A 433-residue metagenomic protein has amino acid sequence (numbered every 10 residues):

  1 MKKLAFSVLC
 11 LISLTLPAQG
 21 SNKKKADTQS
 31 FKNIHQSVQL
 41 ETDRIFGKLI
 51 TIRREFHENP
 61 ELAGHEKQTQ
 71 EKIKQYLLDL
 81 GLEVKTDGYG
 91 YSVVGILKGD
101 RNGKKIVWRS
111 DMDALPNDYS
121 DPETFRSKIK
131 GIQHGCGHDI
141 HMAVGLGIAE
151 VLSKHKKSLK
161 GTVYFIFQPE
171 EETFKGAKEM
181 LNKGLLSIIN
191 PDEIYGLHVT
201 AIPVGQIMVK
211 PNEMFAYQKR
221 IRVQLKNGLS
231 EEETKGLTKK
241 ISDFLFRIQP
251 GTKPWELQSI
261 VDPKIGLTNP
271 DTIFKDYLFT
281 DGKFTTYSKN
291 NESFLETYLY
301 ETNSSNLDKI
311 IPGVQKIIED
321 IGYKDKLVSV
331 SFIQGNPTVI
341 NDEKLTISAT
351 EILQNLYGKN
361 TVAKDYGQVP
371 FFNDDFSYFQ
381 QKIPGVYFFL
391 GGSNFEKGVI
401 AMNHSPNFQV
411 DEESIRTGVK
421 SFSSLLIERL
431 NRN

Functional and structural regions predicted by a protein language model:
M1-K23: Bacterial Sec-dependent N-terminal signal peptides
S21-H134, A143, H155-L159: Acidic/His- and Gly-rich active-site-bordering loop/insert found across diverse amide/peptide-bond hydrolases
F46, R53, H57-P60, G64 (+8 more regions): Sec/Tat-exported extracytoplasmic proteins
F56, L77, G95, W108 (+7 more regions): Divalent metal-coordination and catalytic microenvironments
I140-E213: Acidic/histidine-rich catalytic neighborhood of metal-dependent amide-processing enzymes
P191-E319, S331-T338: Midchain, well-structured core segments that form catalytic/ion-binding scaffolds
E231-D243, R247-P254, K316, L390-N433: His/Asp/Glu-rich mid-to-C-terminal helical/loop segments that flank catalytic regions of hydrolases
D243-Y277, S331, G335-G392: Active-site-adjacent substrate-binding region of metalloamidase/peptidase-like peptide-processing proteins
